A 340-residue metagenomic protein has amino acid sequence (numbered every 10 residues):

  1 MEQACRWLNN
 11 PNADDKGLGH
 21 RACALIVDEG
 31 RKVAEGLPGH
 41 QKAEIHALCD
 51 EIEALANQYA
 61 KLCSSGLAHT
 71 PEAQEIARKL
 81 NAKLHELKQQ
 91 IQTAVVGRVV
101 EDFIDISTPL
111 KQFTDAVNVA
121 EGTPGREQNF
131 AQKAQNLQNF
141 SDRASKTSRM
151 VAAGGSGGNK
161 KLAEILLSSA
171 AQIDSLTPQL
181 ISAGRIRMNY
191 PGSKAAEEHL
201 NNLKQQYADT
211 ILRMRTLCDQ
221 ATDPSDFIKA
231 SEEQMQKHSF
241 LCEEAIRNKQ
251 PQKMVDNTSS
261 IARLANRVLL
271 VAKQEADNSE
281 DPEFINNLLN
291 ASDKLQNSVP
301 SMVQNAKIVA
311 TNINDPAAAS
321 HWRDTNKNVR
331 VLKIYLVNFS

Functional and structural regions predicted by a protein language model:
M1-S340: Extended non-catalytic scaffolding segments
